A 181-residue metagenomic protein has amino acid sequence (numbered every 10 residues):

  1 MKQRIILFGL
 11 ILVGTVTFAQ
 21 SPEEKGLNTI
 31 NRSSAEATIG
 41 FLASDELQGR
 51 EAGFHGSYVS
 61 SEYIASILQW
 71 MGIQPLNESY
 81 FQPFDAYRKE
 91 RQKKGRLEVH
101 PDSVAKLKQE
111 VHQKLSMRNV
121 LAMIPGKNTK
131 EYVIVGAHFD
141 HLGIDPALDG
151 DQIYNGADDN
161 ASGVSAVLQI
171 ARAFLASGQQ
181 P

Functional and structural regions predicted by a protein language model:
M1-E23: Bacterial Sec-dependent N-terminal signal peptides
P22-T29, D45-H55, W70, K106-V111 (+2 more regions): Second-shell loop/turn segments in exported
I30, S34-A37, F41, H55-W70 (+3 more regions): Extracytoplasmic/secreted proteins, especially bacterial periplasmic and envelope-associated proteins
A37, T129-V133, Q179-P181: Loop/turn elements at helix/coil->beta-strand transitions in domains of secreted/extracellular proteins
L42, L68, E110-P146: Acidic/His- and Gly-rich active-site-bordering loop/insert found across diverse amide/peptide-bond hydrolases
S44, W70, A176-Q180: Secondary-structure boundary motif
R50-M123: A non-catalytic alpha/beta surface segment that caps or lines the substrate-entry region of metallo-dependent hydrolase
V135-G136, D140-H141, P146-P181: Alpha-helical metal-binding/catalytic segments enriched in His/Glu/Asp
